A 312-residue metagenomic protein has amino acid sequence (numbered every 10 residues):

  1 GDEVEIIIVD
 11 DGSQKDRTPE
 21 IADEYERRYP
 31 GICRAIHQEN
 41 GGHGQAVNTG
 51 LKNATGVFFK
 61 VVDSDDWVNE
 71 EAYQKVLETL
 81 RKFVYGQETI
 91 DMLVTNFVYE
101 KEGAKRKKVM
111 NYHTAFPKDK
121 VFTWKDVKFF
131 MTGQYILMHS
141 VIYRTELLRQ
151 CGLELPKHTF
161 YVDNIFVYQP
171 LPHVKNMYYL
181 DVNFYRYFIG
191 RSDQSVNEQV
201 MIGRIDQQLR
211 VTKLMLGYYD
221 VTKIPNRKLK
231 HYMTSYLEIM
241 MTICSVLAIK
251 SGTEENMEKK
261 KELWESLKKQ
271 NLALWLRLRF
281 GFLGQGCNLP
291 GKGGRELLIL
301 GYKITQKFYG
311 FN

Functional and structural regions predicted by a protein language model:
G1-I8, P30-R34: Short loop->beta transition adjacent to catalytic acidic/histidine clusters or analogous donor-positioning motifs
D10-E20: A conserved acidic beta->alpha catalytic loop
D11, V62-S64, V94: Active-site acidic Asp-centered loop
I21, Q38-A54: Glycine-rich, basic loop-to-helix element that forms the pyrophosphate-binding segment of sugar-nucleotide handling
H43, W67-Y178, Y185, I189 (+1 more regions): Donor-binding/catalytic cores of nucleotide-activated saccharide and glycerol-phosphate transferases/polymerases
F59: Short aromatic/hydrophobic "clamp" motif used to bind/position activated sugar donors
V182-R191, V196-I224, I243, L247-L272: Catalytic core of nucleotide-sugar-dependent glycosyltransferases
I249-N312: Membrane-interface aromatic/basic loop that binds lipid-linked glycans or pyrophosphate carriers, typified by
